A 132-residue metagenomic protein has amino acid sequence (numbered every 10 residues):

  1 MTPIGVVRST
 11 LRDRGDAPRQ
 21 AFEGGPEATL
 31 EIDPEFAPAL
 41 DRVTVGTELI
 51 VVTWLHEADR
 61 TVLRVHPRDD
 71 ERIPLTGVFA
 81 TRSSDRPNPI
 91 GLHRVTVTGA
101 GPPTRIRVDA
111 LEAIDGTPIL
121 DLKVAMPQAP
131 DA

Functional and structural regions predicted by a protein language model:
M1-R94, T98-A132: Glycine-rich, low-complexity intrinsically disordered segments
